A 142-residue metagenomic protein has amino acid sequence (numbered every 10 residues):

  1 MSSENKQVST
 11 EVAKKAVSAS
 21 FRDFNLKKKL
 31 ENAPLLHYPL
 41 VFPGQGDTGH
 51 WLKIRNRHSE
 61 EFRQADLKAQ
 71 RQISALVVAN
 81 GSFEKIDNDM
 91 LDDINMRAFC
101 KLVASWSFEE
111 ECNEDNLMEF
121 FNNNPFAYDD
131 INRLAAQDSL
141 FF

Functional and structural regions predicted by a protein language model:
M1-L76: Short, charged/polar N-terminal "headpieces" of proteins
K6-A16, S107-F142: C-terminal charged interaction modules
A69-Q70, D87, M96, E114: Short amphipathic alpha-helical segments that mediate assembly, nucleic-acid/protein binding, or membrane association
A75-S107: A short, charged
